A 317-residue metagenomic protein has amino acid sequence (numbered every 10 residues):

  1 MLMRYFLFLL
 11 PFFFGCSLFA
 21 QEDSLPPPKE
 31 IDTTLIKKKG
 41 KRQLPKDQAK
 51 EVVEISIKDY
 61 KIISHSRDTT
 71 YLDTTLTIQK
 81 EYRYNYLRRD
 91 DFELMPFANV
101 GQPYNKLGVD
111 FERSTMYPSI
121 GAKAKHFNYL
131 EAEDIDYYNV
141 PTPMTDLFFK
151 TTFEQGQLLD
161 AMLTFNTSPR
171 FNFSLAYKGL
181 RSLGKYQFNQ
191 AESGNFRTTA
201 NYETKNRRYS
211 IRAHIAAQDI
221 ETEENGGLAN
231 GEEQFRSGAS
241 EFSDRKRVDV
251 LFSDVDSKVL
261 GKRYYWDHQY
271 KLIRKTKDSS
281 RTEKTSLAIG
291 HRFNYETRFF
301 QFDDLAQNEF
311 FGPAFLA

Functional and structural regions predicted by a protein language model:
L18-Y84, K277-D278: Sec-dependent signal peptide cleavage junction
V52-T69, T74, K150, L180-T199 (+1 more regions): Outer-membrane beta-barrel proteins
E93-M95, Y117-P118, L183-N195, T199-L260: Outer-membrane beta-barrel translocator/channel fold
P118-I120, E131-Y137, P141-L163, G184-K185: Short strand-turn segments of transmembrane beta-barrel domains in outer membranes, especially the first one or two
I135-T142, P169-R170, K205-R208, I273-L287: Short loop/turn motifs that connect adjacent beta-strands in outer-membrane beta-barrel proteins
L147-T151, Y177-G179, A213-D219, L287-T297: Transmembrane beta-barrel strands of outer-membrane/channel proteins
A161-F165, L175, T198-Y202, W266-L272: Residues on the lipid-exposed face of transmembrane beta-strands in outer-membrane beta-barrel proteins
V250-F293: Outer-membrane beta-barrel transmembrane strands
